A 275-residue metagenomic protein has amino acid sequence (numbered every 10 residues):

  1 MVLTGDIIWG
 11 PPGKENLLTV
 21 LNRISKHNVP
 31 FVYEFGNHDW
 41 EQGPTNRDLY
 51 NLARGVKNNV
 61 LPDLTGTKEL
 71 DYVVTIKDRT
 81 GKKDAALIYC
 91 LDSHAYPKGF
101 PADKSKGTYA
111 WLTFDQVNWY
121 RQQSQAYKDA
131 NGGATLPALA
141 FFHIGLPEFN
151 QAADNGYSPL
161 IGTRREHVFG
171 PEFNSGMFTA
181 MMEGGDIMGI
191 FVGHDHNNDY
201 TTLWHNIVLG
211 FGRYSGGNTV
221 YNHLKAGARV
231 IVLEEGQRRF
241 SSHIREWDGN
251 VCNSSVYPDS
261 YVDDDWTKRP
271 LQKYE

Functional and structural regions predicted by a protein language model:
M1, K26-V32, K83-L87, G132-A138 (+2 more regions): Loop/turn elements at helix/coil->beta-strand transitions in domains of secreted/extracellular proteins
M1-T19: N-terminal active-site segment of His-dependent metallophosphoesterases
W9-P12, Y33-P44, Y96-G99, I144-Q151 (+2 more regions): Active-site environment of divalent metal-dependent phosphoester hydrolases
L18-G132, V230-E234: Extended active-site neighborhood of metal-dependent phosphoesterases/phosphodiesterases
L18-P30, P159, D199-S215: Short, electropositive alpha-helical surface patch
P44-R47, A102, Q151-N155, L203 (+2 more regions): Short aromatic-enriched loop/helix-cap "lid" or pocket-rim segments at secondary-structure transitions that line
T75-K77, I88, M177-G184, N198-E275: Binuclear metal-dependent phosphoesterase catalytic core
L87-Y89, D103-D199: His/acidic metal-ligating clusters that form di-metal
